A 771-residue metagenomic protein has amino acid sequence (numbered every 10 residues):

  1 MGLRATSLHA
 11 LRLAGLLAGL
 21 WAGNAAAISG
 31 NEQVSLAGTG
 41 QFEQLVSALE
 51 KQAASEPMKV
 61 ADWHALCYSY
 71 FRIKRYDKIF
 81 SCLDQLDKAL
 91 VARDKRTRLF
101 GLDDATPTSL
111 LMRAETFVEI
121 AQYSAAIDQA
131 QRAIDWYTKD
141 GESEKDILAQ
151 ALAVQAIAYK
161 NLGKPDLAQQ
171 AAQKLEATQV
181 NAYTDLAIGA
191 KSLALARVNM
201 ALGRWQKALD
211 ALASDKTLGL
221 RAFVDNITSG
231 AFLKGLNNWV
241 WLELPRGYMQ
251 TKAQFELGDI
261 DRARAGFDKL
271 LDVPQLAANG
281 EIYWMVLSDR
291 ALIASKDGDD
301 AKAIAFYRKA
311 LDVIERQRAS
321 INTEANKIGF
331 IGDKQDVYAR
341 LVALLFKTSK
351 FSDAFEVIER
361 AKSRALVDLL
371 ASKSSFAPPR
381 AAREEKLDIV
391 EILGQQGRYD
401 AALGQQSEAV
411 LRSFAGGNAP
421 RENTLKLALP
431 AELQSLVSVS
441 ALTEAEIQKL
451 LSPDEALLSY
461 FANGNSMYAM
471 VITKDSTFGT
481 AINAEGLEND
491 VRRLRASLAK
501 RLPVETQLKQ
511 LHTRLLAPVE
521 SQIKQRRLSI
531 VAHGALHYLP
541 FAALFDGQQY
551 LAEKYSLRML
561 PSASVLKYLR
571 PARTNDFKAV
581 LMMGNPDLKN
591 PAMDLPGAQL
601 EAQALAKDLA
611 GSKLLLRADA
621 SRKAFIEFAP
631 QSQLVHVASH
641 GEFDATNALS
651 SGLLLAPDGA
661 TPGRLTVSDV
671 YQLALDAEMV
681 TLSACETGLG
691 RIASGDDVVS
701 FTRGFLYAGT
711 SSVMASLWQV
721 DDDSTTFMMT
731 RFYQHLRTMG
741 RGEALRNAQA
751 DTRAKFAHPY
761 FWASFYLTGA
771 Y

Functional and structural regions predicted by a protein language model:
A25-A65, D104-A105: N-terminal leader/linker segments that initiate helical-solenoid repeat arrays
N31, A65, A105, M112 (+11 more regions): "A position-specific structural signal for the A-helix of alpha-solenoid helical repeats
K51-P57, K88-D103, D135-D146, A177-D185 (+3 more regions): Flexible helix-coil transition and linker loops at the boundaries of alpha-helical arrays
A190, W239-P245, D268, W284-M285 (+4 more regions): Amphipathic alpha-helical protein-protein interaction segments
L436-Y771: Catalytic cores of enzymes
